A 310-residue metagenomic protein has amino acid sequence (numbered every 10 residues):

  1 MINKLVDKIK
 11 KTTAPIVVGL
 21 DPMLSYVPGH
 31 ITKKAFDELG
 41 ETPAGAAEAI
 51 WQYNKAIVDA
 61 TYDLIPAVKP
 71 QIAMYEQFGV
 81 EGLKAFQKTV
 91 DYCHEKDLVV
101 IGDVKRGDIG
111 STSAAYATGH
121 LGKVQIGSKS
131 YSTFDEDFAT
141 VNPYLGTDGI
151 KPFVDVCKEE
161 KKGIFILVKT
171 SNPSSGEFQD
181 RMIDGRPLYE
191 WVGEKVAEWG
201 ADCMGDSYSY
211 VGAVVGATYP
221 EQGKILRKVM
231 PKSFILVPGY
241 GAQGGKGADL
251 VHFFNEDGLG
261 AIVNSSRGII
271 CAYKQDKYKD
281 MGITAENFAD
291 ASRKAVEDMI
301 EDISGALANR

Functional and structural regions predicted by a protein language model:
M1-A60, I283: N-terminal glycine-rich anion-binding loop in soluble enzyme alpha/beta folds
V18, V68, D103, A139 (+2 more regions): Conserved, mostly hydrophobic/aromatic
P28, G45-A46, K69-G82: Glycine-rich, proline-tolerant flexible connector loops at the mouths of alpha/beta enzymes
V58-L64, Y92-E95, V154-E159, R227-M230 (+1 more regions): Acidic (Asp/Glu)-rich catalytic clusters
I65, F134-D137, K158-I164, S207 (+2 more regions): Glycine-enriched alpha-helix->loop->beta-strand junction motifs that scaffold or abut catalytic
V104, D108-G212: Conserved anion-binding
A217-N264, G268-Q275: A C-terminal functional module that forms or caps the active site or interfaces directly with catalytic machinery
L250-E256, C271-R310: C-terminal helical cap(s) of enzyme catalytic domains, especially alpha/beta-barrels
